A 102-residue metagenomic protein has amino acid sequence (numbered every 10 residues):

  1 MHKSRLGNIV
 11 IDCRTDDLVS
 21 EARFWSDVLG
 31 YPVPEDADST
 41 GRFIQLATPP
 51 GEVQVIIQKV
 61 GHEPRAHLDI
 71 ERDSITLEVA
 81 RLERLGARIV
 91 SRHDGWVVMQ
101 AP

Functional and structural regions predicted by a protein language model:
M1-A22, A66, I70: N-terminal beta-strand motif that seeds the catalytic metal site of vicinal oxygen chelate
M1-K3, W25, A37-D38, A47-P49 (+3 more regions): A generic structural signal for short, solvent-exposed coil/turn residues that cap or connect secondary-structure
V10, P32-D38, V90-D94: Conserved catalytic-core motifs of GNAT/GCN5-like acyltransferases
T15, P50, E63, L68-P102: Vicinal oxygen chelate
D17-P32, L77-L85: Amphipathic alpha-helical segments
Y31-A66, P102: Conserved short beta-strand elements that form part of the metal-binding/catalytic scaffold of enzyme active sites
